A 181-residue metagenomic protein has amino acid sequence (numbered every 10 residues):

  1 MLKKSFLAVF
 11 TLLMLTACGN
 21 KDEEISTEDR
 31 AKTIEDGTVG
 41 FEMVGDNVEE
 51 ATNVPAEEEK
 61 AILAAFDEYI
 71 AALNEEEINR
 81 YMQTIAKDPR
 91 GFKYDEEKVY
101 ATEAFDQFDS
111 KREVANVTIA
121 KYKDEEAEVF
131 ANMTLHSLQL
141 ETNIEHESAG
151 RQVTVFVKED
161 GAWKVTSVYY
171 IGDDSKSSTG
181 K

Functional and structural regions predicted by a protein language model:
M1-S5: Positively charged n-region of N-terminal signal peptides that target proteins for export
M14-A17: C-terminal motif of bacterial Sec signal peptides marking the signal peptidase cleavage site
G19-A71, E75: Short, low-complexity N-terminal intrinsically disordered segments enriched in polar/charged residues
D22-G45, A149-K181: Short beta-strand edge/turn micro-motifs at domain boundaries
E50, F66, K98-Y100, R112-T118 (+1 more regions): Short structured motifs
Y69, Y81-M82, V129, F156: Hydrophobic pocket/interface hotspot
A72-F92: Short, well-ordered alpha-helical segments enriched in acidic and aromatic residues
T102-I144: Surface-exposed, charged secondary-structure patches
